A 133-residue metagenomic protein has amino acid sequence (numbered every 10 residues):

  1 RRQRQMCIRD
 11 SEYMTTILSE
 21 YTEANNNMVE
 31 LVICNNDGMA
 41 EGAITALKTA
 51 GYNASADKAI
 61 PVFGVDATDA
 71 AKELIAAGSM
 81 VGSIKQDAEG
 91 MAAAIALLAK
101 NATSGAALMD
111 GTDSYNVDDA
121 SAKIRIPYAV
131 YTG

Functional and structural regions predicted by a protein language model:
R1-R2, N27-L31, K58-P61: Residue-level recognition of the N-termini of beta-strands and the immediately preceding loop/turn
R1-R2, Y13, I17, G42-A46: Short, solvent-exposed amphipathic alpha-helices that sit in or adjacent to ligand/effector-binding or catalytic
Q3-I8: Short, small-residue-biased leader/transition segments that mark boundaries at the very start of proteins
E12-M28: Short, well-structured alpha-helical segments in soluble
L31, N35-I44, A88-T103: Extracellular/periplasmic ligand-binding modules, especially the Venus flytrap/periplasmic-binding
C34-N36, E41-M80: Venus flytrap/periplasmic-binding-protein-like
A77-E89: Short beta-strand elements at the ligand-binding edges of bilobed clamshell
G90-G133: Hinge/cleft segment of the Venus flytrap/periplasmic-binding protein
